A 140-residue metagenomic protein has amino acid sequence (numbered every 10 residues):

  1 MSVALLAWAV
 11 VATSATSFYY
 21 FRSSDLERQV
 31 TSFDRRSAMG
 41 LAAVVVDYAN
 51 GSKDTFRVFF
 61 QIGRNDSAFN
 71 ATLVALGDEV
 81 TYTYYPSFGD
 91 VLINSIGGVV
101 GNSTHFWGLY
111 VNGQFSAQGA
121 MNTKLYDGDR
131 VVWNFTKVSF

Functional and structural regions predicted by a protein language model:
M1-F140: Ubiquitin-like/PB1-type beta-grasp interaction modules and other compact soluble beta-rich domains
